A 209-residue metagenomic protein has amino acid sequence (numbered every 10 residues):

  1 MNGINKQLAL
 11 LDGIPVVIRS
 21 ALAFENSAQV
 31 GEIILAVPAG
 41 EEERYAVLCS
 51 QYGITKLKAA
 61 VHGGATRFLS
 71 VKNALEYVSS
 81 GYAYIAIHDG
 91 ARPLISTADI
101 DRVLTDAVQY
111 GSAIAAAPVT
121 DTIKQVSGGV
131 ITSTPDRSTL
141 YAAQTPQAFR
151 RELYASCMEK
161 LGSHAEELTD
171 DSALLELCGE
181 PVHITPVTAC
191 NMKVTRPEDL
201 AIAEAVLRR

Functional and structural regions predicted by a protein language model:
M1-E42: N-terminal glycine-rich phosphate-binding loop and ensuing alpha1 helix
A21-E25, C49, V78: Hydrophobic C-terminal alpha-helix "anchor/cap" residues
G31-I33, G111-S112, P181: Residues at the starts of beta-strands that form the adenosine-phosphate
E43-L48: Acidic helix N-cap motif at the loop->helix transition within catalytic regions of sugar-transfer enzymes
G53-A65: Conserved donor nucleotide-binding strand/loop of the catalytic core
A65-S127, Q144: Conserved beta-loop-beta/alpha segment of the NTase-like Rossmann-fold superfamily that binds/positions NTPs
K124-F149: Short, flexible, basic/aromatic active-site loop/helix in glycosyltransferases
Y141-R209: Conserved alpha/beta core of the MobA/IspD/sugar-nucleotide pyrophosphorylase nucleotidyltransferase superfamily
